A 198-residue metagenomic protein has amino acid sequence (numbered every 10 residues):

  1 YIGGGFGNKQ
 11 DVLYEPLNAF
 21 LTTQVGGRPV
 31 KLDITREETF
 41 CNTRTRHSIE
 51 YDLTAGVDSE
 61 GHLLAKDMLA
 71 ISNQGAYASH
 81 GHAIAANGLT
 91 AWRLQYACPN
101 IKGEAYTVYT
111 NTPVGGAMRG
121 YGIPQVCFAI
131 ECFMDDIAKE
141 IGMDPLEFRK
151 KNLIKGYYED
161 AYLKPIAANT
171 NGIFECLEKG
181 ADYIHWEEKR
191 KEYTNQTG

Functional and structural regions predicted by a protein language model:
Y1-G198: Structural alpha/beta core scaffold segments of enzyme domains
